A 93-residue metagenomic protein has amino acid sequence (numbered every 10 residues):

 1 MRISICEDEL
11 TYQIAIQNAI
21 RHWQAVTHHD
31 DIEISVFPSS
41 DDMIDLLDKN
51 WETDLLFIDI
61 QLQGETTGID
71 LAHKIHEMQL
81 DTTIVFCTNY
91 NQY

Functional and structural regions predicted by a protein language model:
E7: Conserved acidic carboxylate
L10-Q17: Charged phosphotransfer/docking patches of two-component systems
Q17, I32-L55: Acidic, metal-coordinating helix/loop segments flanking the phosphotransfer/catalytic sites of two-component signaling
E52-D54, Q79-T83: His-Asp phosphorelay/catalytic-motif detector in bacterial-type signaling
I58-I60: Active-site residues of response regulator receiver
T66, D70, Y90-Y93: Alpha4 helix (beta4-alpha4-beta5 surface) of REC/receiver domains from two-component response regulators
T67-L80: Short amphipathic alpha-helix used as the core "switch/output" element in two-component signaling
